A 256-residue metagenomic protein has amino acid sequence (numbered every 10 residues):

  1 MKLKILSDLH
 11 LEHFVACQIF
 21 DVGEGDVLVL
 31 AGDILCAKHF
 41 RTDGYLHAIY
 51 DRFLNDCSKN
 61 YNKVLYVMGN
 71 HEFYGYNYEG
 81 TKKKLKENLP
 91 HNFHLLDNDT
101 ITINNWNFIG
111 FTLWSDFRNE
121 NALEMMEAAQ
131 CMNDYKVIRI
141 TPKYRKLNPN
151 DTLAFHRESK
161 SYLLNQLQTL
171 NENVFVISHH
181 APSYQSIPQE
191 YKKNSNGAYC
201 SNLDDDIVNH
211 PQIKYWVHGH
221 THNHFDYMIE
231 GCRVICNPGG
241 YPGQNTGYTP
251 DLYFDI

Functional and structural regions predicted by a protein language model:
M1-K4, T100-G110, N171-N173, M228-R233: Beta-strand-turn-beta hairpins that frame and shape the catalytic cleft of phosphate-ester-processing enzymes
M1-Y66, E72-T81, K143: N-terminal active-site segment of His-dependent metallophosphoesterases
I5-S7, L28-D33, L65-N70, H94-N98 (+3 more regions): Active-site neighborhood of phospho(di)ester-bond hydrolases with catalytic His/Asp-centered motifs
H10-A16, L35-H39, H71-Y78, T102 (+4 more regions): Active-site environment of divalent metal-dependent phosphoester hydrolases
G25, P188-E190, N194-K214, T221-I256: Binuclear metal-dependent phosphoesterase catalytic core
A48-Y61, K84-N88, S201-H210: Catalytic-core regions built around general acid/base machinery
K63-K136: A basic- and aromatic-enriched beta-loop-alpha substructure that forms the phosphate/nucleotide- and DNA/RNA-contacting
I109-F175, H180-K193: Active-site-proximal loop/helix segment associated with metal-binding centers of metalloenzymes
